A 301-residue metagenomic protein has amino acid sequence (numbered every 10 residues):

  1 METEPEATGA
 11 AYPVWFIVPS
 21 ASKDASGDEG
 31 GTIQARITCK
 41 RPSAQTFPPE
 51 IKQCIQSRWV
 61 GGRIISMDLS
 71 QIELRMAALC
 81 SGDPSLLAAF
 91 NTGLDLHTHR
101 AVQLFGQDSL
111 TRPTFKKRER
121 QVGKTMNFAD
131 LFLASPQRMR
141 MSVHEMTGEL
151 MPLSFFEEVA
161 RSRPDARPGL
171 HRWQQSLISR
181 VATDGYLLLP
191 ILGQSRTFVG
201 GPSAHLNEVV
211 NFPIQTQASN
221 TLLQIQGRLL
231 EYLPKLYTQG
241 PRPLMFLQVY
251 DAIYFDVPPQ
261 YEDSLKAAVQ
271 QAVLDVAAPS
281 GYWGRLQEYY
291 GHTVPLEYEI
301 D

Functional and structural regions predicted by a protein language model:
M1-D301: Conserved catalytic core of nucleotide polymerization and phosphodiester-bond processing enzymes
